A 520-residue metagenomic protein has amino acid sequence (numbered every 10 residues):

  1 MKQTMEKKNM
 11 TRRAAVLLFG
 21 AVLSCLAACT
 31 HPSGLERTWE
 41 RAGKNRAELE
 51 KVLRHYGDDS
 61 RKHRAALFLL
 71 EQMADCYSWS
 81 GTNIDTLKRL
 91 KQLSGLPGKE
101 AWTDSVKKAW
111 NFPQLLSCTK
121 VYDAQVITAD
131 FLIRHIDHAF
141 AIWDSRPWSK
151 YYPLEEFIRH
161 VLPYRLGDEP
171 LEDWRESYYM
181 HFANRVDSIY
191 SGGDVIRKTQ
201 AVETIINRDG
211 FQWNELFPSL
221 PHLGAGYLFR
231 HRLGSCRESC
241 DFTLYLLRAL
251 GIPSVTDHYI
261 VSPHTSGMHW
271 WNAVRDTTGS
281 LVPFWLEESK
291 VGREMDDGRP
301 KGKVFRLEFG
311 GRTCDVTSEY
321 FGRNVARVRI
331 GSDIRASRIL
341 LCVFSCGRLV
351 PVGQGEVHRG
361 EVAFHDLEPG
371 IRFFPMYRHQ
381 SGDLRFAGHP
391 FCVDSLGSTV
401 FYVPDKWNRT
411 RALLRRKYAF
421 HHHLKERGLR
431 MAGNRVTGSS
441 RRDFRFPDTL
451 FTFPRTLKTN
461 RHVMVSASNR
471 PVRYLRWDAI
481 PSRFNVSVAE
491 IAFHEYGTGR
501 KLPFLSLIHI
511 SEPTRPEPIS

Functional and structural regions predicted by a protein language model:
A27-A28: C-terminal motif of bacterial Sec signal peptides marking the signal peptidase cleavage site
E40, K51, D59-H231, T265-G267: Secondary-structure boundary elements
E40-G43, H55-G57, R185-I205, E215-Y227 (+1 more regions): Hydrophobic/aromatic-rich core segments of domains that either
R323-S332: A short, amphipathic beta-strand motif
S337-E356, R435-R441, P447, F451-F453: Short amphipathic beta-strand segments in non-cytosolic proteins
E361-F374, R378-S381, N469: Short Pro-Gly-centered beta-turn/loop motif in secreted/extracellular proteins
Q380-W407, F493: Structured interaction patches on ligand/partner-binding surfaces of diverse proteins
N408-T449, R455-L507, S511, R515 (+1 more regions): Aromatic, loop-rich ligand-recognition surfaces of beta-strand-rich domains
